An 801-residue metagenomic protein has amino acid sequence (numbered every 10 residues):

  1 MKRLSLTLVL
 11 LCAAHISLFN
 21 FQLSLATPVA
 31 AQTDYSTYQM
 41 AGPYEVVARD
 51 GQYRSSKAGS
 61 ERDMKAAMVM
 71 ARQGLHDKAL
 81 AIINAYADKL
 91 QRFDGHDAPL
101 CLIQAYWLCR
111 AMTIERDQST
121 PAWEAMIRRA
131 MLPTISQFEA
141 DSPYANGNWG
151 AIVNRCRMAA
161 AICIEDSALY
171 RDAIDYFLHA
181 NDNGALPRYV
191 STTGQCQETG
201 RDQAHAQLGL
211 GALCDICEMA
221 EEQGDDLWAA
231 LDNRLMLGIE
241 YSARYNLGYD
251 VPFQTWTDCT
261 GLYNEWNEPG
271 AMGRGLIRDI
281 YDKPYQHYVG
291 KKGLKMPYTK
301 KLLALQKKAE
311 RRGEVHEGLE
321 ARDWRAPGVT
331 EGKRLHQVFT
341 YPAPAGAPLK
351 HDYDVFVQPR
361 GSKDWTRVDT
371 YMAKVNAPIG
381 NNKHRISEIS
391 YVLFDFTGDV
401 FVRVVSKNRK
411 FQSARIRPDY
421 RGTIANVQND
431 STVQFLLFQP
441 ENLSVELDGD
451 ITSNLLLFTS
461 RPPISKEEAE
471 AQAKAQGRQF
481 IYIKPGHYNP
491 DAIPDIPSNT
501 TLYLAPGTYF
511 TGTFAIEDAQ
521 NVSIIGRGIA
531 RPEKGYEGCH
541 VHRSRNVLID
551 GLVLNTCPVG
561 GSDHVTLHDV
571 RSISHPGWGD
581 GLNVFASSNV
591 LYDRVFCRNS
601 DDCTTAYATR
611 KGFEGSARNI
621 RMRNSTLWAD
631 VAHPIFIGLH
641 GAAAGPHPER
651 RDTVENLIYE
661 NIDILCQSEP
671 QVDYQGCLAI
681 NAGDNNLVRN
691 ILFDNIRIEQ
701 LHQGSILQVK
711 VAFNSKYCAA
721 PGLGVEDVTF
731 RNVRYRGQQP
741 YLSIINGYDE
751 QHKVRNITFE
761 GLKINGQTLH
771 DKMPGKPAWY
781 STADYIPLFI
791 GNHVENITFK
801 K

Functional and structural regions predicted by a protein language model:
M1-A26, A31: Bacterial Sec-dependent N-terminal signal peptides
L23-A26, V329-S498, T511, D518-Q520 (+2 more regions): Extracellular "leader-to-stem" segments immediately downstream of a signal peptide or signal-anchor in secreted/lumenal
L25-P143, A151, R155, L178 (+2 more regions): Extracellular glycan-targeting catalytic surfaces
A71, A161-E165: Hydrophobic/aromatic side-chain positions at a characteristic register within alpha-helices of tetratricopeptide repeats
Y86-F93, T134-A140, N183-Q203: Acidic/His metal-coordination segments adjacent to aromatic residues that form catalytic metal sites in metalloenzymes
F435-L437, Y488-T501, Y509-I525, R531-I549 (+7 more regions): Extracellular beta-strand-rich solenoid/capping regions of secreted or surface-exposed proteins that bind or remodel
N499-T501, P506, Q520-R531, R545-N555 (+8 more regions): Right-handed parallel beta-helix
E669-K801: Extracellular beta-rich repeat passengers
